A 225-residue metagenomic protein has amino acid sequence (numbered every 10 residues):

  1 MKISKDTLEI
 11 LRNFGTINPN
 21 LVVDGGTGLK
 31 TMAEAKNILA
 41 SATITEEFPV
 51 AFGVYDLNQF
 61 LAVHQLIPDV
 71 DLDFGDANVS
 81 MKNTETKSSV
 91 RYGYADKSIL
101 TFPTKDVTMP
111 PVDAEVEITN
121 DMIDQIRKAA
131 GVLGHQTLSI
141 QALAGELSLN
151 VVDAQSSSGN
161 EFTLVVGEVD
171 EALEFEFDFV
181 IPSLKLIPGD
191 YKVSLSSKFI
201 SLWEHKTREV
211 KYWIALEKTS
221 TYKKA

Functional and structural regions predicted by a protein language model:
M1-G93, V112-A225: DNA polymerase processivity clamps
S98-V116: Long, charge-dense
